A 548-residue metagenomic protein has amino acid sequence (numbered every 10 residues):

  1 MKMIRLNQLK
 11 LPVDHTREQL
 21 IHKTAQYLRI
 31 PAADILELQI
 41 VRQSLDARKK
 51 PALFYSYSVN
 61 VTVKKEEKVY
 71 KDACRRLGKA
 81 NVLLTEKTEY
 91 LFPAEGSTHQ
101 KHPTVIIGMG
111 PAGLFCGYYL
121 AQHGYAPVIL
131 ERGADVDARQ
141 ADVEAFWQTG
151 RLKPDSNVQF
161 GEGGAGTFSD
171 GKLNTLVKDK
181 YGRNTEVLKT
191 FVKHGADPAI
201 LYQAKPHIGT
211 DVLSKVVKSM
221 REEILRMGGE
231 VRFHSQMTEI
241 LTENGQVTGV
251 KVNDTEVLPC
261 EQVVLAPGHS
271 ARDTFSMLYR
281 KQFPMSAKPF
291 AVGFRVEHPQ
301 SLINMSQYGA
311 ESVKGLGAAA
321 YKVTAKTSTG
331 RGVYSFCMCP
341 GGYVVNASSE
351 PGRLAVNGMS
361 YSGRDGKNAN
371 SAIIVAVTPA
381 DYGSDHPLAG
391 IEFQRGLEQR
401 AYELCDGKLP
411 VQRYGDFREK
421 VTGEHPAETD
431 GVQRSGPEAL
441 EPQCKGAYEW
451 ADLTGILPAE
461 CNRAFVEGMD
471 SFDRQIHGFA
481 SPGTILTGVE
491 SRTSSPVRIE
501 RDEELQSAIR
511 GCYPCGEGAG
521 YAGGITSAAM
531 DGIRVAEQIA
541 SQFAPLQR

Functional and structural regions predicted by a protein language model:
M1-Y55, N60-R548: Residues forming the flavin
